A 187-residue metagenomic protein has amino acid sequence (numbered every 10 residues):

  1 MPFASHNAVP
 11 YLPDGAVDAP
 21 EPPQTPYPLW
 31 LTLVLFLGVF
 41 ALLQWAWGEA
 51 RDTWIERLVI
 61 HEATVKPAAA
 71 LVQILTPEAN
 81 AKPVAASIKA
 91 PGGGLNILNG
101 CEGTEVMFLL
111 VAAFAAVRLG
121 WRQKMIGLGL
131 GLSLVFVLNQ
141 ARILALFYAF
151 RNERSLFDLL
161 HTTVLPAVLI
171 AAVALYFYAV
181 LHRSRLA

Functional and structural regions predicted by a protein language model:
M1-A187: Hydrophobic N-terminal alpha-helices or hydrophobic patches in metabolic proteins across all domains of life
